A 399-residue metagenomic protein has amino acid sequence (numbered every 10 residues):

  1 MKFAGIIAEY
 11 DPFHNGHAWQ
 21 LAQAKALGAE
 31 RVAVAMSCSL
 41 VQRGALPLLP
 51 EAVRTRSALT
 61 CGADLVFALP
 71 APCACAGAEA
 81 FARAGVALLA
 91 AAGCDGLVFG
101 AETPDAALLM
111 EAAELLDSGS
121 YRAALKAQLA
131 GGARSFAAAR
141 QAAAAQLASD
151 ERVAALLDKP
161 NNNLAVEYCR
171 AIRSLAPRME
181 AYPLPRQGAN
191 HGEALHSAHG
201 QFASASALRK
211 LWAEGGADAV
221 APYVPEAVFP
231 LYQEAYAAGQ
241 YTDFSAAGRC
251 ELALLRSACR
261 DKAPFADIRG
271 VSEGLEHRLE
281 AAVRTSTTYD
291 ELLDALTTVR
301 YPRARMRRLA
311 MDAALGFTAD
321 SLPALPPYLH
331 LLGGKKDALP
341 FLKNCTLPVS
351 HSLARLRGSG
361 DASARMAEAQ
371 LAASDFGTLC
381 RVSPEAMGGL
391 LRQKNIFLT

Functional and structural regions predicted by a protein language model:
M1-R54: N-terminal catalytic cores of NTP/NDP-binding nucleotidyl/phosphoryl-transfer enzymes
I7-A8, V41-Q42, A58, P72-C73 (+1 more regions): Short, contiguous strand/loop micro-motifs
K25, L59, V86-A90: Non-catalytic positions within long, well-ordered alpha-helices that form the structural scaffold/packing of enzyme
A26-A29, R56-T60, R140-Q141, E180-A181: Short hydrophobic/aromatic-rich motifs at helix boundaries and adjacent loops
R31-V32, L65, M179: Secondary-structure boundary/capping positions in well-ordered alpha/beta enzyme cores
T55-P70: A glycine-rich helix N-cap at a beta->alpha junction
A68-T399: Active-site cores that bind ATP or allylic diphosphates and position pyrophosphate for catalysis
